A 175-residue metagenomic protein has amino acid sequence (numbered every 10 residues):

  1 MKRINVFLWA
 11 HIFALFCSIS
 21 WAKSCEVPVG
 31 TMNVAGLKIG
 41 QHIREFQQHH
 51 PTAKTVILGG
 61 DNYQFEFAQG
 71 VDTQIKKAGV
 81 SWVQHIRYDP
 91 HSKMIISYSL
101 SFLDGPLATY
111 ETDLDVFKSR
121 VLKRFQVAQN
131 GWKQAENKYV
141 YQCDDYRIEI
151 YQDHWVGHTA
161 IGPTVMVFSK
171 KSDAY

Functional and structural regions predicted by a protein language model:
M1-W9: Bacterial N-terminal signal peptides that target proteins for export
W9-S18: Bacterial N-terminal signal peptides
K23-G70, S92-Y175: Non-cytosolic coordination micro-motifs
K76-V83: Amphipathic hydrophobic-ligand
H85-H91: A short, surface-exposed beta-strand/turn
